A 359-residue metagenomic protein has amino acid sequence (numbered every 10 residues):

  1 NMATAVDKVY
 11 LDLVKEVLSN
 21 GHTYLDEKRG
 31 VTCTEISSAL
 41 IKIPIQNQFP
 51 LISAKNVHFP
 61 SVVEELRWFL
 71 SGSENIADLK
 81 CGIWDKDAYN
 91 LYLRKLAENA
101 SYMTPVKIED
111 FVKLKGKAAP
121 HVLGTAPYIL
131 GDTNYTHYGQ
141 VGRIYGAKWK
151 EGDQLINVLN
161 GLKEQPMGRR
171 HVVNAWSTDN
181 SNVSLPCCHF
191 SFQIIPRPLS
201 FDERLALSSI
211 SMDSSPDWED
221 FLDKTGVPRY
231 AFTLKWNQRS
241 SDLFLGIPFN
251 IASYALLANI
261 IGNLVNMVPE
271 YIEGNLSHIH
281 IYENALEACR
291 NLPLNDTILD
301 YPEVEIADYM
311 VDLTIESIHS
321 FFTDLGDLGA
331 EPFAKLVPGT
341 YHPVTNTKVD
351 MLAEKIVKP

Functional and structural regions predicted by a protein language model:
M2-P359: Terminal, non-catalytic protein-protein interaction segments that mediate quaternary/complex assembly
